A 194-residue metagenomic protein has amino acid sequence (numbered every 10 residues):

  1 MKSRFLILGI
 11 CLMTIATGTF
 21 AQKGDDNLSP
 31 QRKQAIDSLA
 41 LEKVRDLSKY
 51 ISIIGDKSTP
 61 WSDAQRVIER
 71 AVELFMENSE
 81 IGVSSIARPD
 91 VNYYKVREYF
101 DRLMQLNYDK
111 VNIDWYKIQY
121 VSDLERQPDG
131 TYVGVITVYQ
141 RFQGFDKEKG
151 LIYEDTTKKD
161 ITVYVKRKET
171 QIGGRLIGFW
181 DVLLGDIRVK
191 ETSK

Functional and structural regions predicted by a protein language model:
M1-N27: Bacterial Sec-dependent N-terminal signal peptides
L6, I51-G55, I68-A71, F75-S79 (+1 more regions): N-terminal, helix-rich and Lys/Arg-enriched segments in bacterial and organellar proteins
A21-I68: Short, low-complexity N-terminal intrinsically disordered segments enriched in polar/charged residues
L47, I51, F75, V163-E169: Hydrophobic, Leu/Ile/Phe/Ala-enriched alpha-helical segments that form helix-helix packing faces
I51, N112-W115: Low-complexity, acidic Ser/Thr/Pro/Gly-rich terminal tails and inter-domain linkers that flank the onset of structured
A64-N112: Short solvent-exposed beta->alpha transition segments
Q119-K194: Exposed beta-sheet edge and beta->alpha loop/turn motif
